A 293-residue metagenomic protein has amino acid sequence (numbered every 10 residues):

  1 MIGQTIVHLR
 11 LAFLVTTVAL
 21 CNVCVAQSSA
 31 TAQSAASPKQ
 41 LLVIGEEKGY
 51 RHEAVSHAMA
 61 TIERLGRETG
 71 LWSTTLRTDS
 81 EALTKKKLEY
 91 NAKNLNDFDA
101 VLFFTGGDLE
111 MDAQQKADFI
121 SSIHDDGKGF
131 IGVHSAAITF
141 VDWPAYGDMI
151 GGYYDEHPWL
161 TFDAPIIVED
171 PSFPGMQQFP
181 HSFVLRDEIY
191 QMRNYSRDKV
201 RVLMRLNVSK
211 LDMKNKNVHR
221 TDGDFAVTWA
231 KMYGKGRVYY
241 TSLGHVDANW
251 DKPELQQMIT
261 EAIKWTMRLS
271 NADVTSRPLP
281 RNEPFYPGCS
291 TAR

Functional and structural regions predicted by a protein language model:
M1-F13: Bacterial N-terminal signal peptides that target proteins for export
R10-C24: Bacterial N-terminal signal peptides
A26-A32: Boundary at the C-terminal end of the N-terminal hydrophobic targeting segment
S34, L42-I44, G49-G132, A136-T139: Helical hinge/lid and interdomain linker segments adjacent to catalytic or ligand-binding clefts that mediate domain
S34-P38, G45, E53-S56, A60-T69 (+4 more regions): Extracellular ligand-binding/catalytic regions of CAZymes and related secreted enzymes and adhesion modules
S73-T75, G152, H157-G234: Catalytic beta-strand/loop cores that center a nucleophilic Ser/Cys/Thr and support acyl-enzyme chemistry
D108-H181: A glycine-rich, often tryptophan-bearing local segment used as a flexible ligand/cofactor-contacting loop or short
